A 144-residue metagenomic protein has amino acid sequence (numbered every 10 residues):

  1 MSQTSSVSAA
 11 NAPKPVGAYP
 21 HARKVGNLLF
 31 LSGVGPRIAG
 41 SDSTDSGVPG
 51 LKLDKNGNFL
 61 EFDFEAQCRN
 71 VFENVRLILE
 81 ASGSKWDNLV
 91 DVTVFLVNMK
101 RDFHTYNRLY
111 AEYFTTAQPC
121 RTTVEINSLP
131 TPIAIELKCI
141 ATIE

Functional and structural regions predicted by a protein language model:
S2-E144: Short, polar/acidic, helix-capping and beta-turn segments at strand->helix junctions that line the mouths
